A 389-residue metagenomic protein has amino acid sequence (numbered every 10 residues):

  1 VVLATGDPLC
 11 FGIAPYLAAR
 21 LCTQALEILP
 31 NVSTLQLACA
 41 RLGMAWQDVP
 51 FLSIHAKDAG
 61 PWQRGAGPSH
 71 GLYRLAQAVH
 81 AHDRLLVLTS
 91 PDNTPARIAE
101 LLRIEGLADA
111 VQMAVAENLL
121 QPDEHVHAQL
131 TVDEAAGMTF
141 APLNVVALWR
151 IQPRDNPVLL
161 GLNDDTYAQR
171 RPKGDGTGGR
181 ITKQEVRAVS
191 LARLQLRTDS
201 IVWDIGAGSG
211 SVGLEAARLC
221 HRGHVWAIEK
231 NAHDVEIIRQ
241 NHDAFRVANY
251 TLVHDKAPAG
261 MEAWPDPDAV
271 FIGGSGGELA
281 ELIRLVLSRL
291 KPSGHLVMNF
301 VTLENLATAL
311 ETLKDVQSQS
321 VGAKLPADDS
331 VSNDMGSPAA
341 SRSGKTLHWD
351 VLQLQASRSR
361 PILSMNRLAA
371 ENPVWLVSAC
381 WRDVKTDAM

Functional and structural regions predicted by a protein language model:
V1, G12, A18-A19, Q24-E27 (+1 more regions): Beta-strand/loop-alpha-helix module characteristic of Rossmann-like adenine-cofactor folds
V146-I151, S364-M389: Core SAM-dependent methyltransferase catalytic element
D199-G208: Conserved class I S-adenosyl-L-methionine
S200, G223, G294: Glycine-centered, small-residue-biased loops immediately flanking beta-strands in adenine/cofactor-binding cores
S209-H221: Conserved SAM-binding loop of SAM-dependent methyltransferases across substrates and taxa, primarily the Class I
H224-E229: Conserved SAM-binding motif I beta-strand of class I
N231-W264: S-adenosyl-L-methionine
L287-V321, S343-A370: C-terminal substrate-binding/active-site "lid" region of AdoMet-derived donor-dependent transferases
